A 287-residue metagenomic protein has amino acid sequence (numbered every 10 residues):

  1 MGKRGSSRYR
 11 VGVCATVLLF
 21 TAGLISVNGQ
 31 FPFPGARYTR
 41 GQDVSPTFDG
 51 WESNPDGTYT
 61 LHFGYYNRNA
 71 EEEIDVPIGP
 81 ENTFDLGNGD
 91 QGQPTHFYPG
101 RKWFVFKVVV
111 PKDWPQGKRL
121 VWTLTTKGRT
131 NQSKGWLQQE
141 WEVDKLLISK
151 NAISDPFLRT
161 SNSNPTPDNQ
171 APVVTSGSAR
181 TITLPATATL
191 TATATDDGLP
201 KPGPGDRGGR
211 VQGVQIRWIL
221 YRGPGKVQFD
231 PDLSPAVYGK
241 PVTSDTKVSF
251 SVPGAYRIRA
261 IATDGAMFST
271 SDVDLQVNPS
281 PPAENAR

Functional and structural regions predicted by a protein language model:
V44, W141-S178, P281-P282: Proline-centered linker/hinge motifs at extracellular inter-domain junctions
S53, Y238, D245-V252: Residue-level recognition of secondary-structure-to-loop junctions
N54, R180-A188: Short, solvent-exposed loop/linker segments at the N-terminal edge of repeated beta-sheet extracellular domains
G57, K112-K118, P185-A186, V252-Y256: Short tyrosine-centred short linear motifs in exposed loops/low-complexity segments
D206-R217: Solvent-exposed loop segments of extracellular immunoglobulin-like
T263-M267: Short, solvent-exposed loop/turn segments at the edges of extracellular beta-sandwich modules
S269-P279: C-terminal edge beta-strand
